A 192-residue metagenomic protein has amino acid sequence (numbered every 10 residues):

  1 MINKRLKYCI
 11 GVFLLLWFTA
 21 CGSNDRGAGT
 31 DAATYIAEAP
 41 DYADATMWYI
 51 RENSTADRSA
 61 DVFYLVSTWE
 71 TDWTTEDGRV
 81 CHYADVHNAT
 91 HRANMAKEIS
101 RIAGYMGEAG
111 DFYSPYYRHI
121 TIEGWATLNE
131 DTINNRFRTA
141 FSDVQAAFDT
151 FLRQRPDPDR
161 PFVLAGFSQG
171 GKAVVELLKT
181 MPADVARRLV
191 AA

Functional and structural regions predicted by a protein language model:
I2-I10: Bacterial N-terminal signal peptides that target proteins for export
T19-A20: C-terminal motif of bacterial Sec signal peptides marking the signal peptidase cleavage site
D25-N94: N-terminal extension/subdomain marker
D61, P161-V163: Structural motif
V66-P161: Active-site catalytic motif of lipid deacylating hydrolases and related acyltransferases
G166-G170, V174: Gly/Ala-rich beta-loop-alpha elbow adjacent to hydrolase catalytic centers
E176-T180: Active-site signature of alpha/beta-hydrolase-fold catalytic machinery across serine- and Asp/Cys-nucleophile hydrolases
V185-A192: A conserved short beta-strand
